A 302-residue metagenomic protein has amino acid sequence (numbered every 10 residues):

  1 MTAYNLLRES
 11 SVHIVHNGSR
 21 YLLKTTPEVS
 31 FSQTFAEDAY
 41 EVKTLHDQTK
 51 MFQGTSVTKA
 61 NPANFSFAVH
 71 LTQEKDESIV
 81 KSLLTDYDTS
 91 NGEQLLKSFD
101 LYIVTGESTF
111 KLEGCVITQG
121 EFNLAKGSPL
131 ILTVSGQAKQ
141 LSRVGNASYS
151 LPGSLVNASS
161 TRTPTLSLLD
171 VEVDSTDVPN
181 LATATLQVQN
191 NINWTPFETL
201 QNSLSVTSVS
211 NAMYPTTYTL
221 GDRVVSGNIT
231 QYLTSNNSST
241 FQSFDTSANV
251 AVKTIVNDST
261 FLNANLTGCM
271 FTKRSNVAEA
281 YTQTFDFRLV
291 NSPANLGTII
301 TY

Functional and structural regions predicted by a protein language model:
M1-Y302: Signature of extracytoplasmic/envelope-associated structural regions
